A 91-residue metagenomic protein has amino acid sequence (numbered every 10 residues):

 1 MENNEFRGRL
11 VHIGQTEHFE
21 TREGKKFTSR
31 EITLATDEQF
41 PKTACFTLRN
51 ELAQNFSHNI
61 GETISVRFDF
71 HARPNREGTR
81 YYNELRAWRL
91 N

Functional and structural regions predicted by a protein language model:
M1-N91: Single-stranded nucleic acid-binding surfaces, predominantly the OB-fold ssDNA-binding core
